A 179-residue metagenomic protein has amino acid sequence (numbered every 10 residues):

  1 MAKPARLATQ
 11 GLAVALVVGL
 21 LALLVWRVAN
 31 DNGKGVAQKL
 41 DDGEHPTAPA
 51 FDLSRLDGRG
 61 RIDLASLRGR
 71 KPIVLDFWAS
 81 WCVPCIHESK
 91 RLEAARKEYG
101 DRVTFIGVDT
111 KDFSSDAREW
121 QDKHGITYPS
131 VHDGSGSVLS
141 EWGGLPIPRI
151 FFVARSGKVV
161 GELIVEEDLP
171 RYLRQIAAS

Functional and structural regions predicted by a protein language model:
M1-S54, S179: N-terminal targeting signals for export/organelle localization
Q10, E119-T127, H132-S179: Thiol/disulfide oxidoreductase modules built on the thioredoxin-like
H45, A50-I73: A short beta-strand-turn-helix
S54, A65, V83, E93 (+3 more regions): Nucleotide phosphate-binding site architecture
R70-I73, F77-W81, P146: Short pre-active-site segment immediately N-terminal to redox-active cysteine/selenocysteine motifs in thiol-based
V74-L75, F105, I150: Hydrophobic beta-strand anchors of alpha/beta hydrolase catalytic cores
F77-K97: Conserved redox-active cysteine motifs that mediate thiol-disulfide chemistry, especially di-cysteine Cys-X(1-2)-Cys
H87, A95-S135, I147: Conserved segment of the thioredoxin-like fold in thiol-based oxidoreductases
